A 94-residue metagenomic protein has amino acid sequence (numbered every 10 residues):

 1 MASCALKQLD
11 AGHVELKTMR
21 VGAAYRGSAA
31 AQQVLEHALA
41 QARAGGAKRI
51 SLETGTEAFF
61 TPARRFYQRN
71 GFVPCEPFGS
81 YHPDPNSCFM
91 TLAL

Functional and structural regions predicted by a protein language model:
M1-H13, K17, G22, L35-H37 (+3 more regions): Acetyl-CoA-dependent GNAT
C4, A29, R43-G46, E57: Residue-level detector of intrinsically disordered, flexible termini and proteolytic processing junctions
M19, A24, G55-E57: Short strand-loop junctions, especially beta-strand C-caps/beta-turns that link beta-sheets to coils or alpha-helices
V21, G27-A44, R65-R69: Conserved acetyl-CoA-binding loop-helix of GNAT-fold acetyltransferases
G46-N70, C75-L94: C-terminal "cap" of GNAT-fold acetyltransferases
